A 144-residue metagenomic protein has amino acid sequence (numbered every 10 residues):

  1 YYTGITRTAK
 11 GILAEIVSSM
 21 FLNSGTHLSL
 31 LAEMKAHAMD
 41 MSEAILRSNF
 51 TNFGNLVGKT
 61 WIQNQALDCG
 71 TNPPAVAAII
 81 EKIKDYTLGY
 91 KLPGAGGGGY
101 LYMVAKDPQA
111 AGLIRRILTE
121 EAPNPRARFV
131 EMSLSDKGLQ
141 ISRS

Functional and structural regions predicted by a protein language model:
Y1-L92, Y102-S144: C-terminal nucleotide
G94-G96: A short acidic Gly-Thr/Ser loop motif
G99: Conserved glycine-rich beta-strand-loop-beta hairpin in the small C-terminal domain of fold type I
